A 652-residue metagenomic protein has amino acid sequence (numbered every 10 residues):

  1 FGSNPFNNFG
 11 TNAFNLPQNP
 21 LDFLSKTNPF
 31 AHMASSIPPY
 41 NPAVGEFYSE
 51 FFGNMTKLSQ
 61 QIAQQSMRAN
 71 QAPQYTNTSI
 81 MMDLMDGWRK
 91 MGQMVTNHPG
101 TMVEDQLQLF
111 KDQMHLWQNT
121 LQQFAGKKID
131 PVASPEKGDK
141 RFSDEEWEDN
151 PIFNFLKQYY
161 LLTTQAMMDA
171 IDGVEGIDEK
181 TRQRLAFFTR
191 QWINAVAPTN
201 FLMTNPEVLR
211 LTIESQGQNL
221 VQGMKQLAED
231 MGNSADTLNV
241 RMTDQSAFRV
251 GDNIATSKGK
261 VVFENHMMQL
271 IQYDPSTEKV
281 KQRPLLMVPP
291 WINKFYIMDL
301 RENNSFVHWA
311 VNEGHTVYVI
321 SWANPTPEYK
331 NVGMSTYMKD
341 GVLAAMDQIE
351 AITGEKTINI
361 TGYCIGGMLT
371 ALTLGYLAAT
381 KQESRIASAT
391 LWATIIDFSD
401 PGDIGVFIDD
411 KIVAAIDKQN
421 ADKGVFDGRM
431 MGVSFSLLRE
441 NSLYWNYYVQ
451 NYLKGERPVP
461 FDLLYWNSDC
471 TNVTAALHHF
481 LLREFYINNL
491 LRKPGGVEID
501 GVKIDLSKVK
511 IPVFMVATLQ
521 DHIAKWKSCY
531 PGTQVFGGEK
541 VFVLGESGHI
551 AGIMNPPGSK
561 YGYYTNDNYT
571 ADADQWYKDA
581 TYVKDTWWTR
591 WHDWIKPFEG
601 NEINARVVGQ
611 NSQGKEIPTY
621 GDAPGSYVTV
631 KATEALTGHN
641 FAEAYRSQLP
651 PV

Functional and structural regions predicted by a protein language model:
F1-Q269, V280-K281, Y318, S384 (+5 more regions): Amphipathic, low-complexity, repeat-rich surface-exposed segments
E175-L211, G217, A351, E355 (+3 more regions): Alpha/beta-hydrolase-fold enzymes
K281-W291: Short beta-strand element of the alpha/beta-hydrolase
D299-V317: Short amphipathic alpha-helix adjacent to the substrate-entry channel of hydrolases
Y329-T353: Alpha/beta-hydrolase active-site loop
G362-T370: Gly/Ala-rich beta-loop-alpha elbow adjacent to hydrolase catalytic centers
V509, M515-A517, D521: Short beta-strand/loop motif that positions the catalytic acidic residue of the alpha/beta-hydrolase fold
K525-V535, E546: Short alpha-helix in the alpha/beta-hydrolase fold that links the catalytic acid
